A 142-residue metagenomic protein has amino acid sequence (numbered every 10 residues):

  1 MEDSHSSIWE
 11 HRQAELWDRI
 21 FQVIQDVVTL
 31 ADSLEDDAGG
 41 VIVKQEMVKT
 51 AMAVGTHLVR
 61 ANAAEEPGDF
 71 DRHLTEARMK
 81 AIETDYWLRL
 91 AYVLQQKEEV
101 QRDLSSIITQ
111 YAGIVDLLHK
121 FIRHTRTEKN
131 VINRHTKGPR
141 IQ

Functional and structural regions predicted by a protein language model:
M1-T56, A64-Q142: Short, C-terminally biased terminal segments at protein or domain edges
